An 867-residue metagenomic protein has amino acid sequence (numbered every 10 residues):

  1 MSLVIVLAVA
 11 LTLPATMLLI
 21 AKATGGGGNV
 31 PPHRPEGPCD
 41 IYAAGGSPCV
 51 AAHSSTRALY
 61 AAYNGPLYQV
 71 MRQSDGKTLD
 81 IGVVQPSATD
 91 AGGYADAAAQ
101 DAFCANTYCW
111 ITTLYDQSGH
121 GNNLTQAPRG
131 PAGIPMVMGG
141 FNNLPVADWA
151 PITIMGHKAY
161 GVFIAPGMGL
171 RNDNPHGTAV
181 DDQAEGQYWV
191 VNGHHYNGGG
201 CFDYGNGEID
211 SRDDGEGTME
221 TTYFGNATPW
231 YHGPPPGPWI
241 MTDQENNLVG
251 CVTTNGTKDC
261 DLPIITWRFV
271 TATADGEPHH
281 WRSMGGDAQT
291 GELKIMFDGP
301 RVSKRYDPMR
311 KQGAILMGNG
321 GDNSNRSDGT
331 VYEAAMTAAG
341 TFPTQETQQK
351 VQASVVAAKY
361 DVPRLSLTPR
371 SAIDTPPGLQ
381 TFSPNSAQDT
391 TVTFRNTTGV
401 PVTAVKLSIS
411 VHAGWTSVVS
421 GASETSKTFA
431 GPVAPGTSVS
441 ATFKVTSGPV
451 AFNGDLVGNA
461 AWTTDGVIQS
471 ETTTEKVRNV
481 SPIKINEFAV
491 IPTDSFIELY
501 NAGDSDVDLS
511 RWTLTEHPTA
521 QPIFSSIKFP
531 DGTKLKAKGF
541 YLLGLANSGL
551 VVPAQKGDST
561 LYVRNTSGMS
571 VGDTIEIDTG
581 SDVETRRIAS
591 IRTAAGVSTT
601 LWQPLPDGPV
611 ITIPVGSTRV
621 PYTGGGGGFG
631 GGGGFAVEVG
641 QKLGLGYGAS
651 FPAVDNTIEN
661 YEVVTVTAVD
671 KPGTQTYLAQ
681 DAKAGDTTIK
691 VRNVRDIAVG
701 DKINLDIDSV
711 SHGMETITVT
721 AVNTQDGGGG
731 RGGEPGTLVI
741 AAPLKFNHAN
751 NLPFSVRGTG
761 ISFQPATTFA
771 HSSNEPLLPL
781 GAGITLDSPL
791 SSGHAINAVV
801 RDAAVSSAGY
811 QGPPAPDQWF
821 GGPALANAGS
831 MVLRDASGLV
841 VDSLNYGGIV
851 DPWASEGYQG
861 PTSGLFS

Functional and structural regions predicted by a protein language model:
V30-V137, Y188, V356-K359, K484 (+1 more regions): GGW-centered surface loops in extracellular recognition modules
P32-C49, A58, A62, Q73-D75 (+7 more regions): Extracellular glycan-associated modules
E36-C39, T533-I796, V800-V805: Autoprocessing Asn-cyclization modules and mimics
T375-S386, A489-I491: Short, solvent-exposed loop/linker segments at the N-terminal edge of repeated beta-sheet extracellular domains
N385-V400, P492-S505: Short beta-strand elements of extracellular/lumenal beta-sandwich folds
V400-A404, D504-S510, V841: Short acidic/proline- and small/hydrophobic-mixed sequence motifs that coincide with surface turns and coil-to-beta
P432, T446-F452: Short, surface-exposed loop/turn segments at beta-strand-coil junctions that are enriched for proline with nearby
T474-A520, A546, S570, G580 (+8 more regions): A structural motif detector for short, solvent-exposed N-terminal "entry" segments of globular domains
